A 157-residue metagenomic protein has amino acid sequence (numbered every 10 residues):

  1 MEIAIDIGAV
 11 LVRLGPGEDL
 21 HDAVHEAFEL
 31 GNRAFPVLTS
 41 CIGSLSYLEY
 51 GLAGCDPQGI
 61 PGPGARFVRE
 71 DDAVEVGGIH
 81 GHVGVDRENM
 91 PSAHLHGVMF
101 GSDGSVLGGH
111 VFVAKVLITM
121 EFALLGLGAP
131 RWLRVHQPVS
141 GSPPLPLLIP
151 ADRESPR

Functional and structural regions predicted by a protein language model:
M1-A93, M99-L107, V111-R157: N-terminal intrinsically disordered, cationic/polar leader segments that include organellar targeting peptides
